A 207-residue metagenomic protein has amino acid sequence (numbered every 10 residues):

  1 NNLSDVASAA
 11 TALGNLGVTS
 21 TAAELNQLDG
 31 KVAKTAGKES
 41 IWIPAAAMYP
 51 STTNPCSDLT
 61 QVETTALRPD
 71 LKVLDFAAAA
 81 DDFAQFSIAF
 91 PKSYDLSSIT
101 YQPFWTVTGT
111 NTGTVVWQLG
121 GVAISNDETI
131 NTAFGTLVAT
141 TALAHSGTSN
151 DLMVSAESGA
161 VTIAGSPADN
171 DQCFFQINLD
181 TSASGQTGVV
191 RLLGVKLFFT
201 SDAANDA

Functional and structural regions predicted by a protein language model:
N1-G37: Fibrous stalk/shaft segments of extracellular and virion attachment machinery
A33-A80: N-terminal leader/pro-regions and domain N-caps
A77-S93, S98: Short beta-strands within extracellular/lumenal beta-sheet-rich domains
S97-V107, V115, V195: A short beta-strand element within beta-rich, extracytoplasmic domains of secreted/secretory-pathway proteins
N111-L119, V189-L192: Short coil-to-beta strand junction motifs in C2/discoidin
E128-G165: Extracellular carbohydrate recognition and processing domains and analogous Trp-centered ligand-binding platforms
G165-T181: Noncatalytic modules at the cell exterior or secretory-pathway interfaces, chiefly beta-strand-rich lectin/adhesion
D180-A207: Proprotein-processing/basic-patch segments
